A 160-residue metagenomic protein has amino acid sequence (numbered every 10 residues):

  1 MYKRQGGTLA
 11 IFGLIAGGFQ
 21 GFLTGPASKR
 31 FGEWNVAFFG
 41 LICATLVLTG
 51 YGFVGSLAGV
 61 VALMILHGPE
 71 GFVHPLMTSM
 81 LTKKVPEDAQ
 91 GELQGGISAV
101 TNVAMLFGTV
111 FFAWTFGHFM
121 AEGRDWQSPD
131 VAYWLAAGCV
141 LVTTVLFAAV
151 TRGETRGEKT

Functional and structural regions predicted by a protein language model:
K3-G17, S128-D130: Loop-to-transmembrane helix entry
F19-E33, F116: Helix-to-loop junctions at the C-terminal end of transmembrane segments in multipass secondary transporters
N35-G50: Structural signature of the two symmetry-related core transmembrane helices
G50-L63, V73: Helix-loop junctions at membrane interfaces in 12-TM secondary transporters
F72-P86: Intracellular juxtamembrane helix-capping segments at the cytosolic ends of symmetry-related transmembrane helices
Q90-M120: A late C-terminal transmembrane helix in Major Facilitator Superfamily
W114-V140: A membrane-interface helix-boundary motif in multi-pass transporters
W134-T160: Multi-pass alpha-helical transporter architecture, strongest for 12-TM Major Facilitator/SLC carriers used
